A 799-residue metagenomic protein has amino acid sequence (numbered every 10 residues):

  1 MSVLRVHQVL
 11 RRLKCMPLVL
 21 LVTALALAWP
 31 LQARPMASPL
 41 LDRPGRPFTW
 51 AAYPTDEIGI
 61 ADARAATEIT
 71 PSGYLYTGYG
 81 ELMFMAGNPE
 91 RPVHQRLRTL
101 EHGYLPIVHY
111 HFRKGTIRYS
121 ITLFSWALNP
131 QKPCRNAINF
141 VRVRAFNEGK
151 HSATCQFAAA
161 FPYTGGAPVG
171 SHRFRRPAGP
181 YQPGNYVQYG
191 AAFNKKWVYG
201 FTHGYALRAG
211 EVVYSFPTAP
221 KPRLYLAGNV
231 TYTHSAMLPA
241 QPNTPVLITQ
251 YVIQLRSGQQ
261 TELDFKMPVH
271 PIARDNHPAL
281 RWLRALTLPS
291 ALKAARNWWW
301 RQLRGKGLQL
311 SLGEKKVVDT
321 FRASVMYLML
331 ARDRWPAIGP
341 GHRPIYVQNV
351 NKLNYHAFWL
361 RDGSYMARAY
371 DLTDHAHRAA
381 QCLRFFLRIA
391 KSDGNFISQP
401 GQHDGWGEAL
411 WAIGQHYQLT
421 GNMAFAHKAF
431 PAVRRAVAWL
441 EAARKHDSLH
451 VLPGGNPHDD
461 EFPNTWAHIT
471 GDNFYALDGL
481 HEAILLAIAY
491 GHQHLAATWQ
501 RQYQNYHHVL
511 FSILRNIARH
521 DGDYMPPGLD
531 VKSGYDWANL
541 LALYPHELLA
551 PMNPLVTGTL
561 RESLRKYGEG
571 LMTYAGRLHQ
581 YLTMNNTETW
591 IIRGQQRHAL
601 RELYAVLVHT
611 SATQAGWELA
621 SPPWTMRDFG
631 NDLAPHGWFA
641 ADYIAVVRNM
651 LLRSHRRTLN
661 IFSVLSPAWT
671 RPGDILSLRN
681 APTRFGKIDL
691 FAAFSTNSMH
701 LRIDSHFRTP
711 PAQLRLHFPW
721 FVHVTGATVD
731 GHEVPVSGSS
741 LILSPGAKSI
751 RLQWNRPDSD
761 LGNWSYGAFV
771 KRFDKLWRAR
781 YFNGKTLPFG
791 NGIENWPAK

Functional and structural regions predicted by a protein language model:
M1-L13: N-terminal secretory signal peptides that target proteins for export/translocation
L4, W29-K315, T658-K799: Terminal accessory carbohydrate-recognition/targeting modules of carbohydrate-active enzymes
P17-A28: Bacterial N-terminal signal peptides
R98-H111, G307-V350, L540-L543, G558: Conserved oxyanion/phosphate-binding beta-strand-loop segments in alpha/beta enzyme cores
T202-L224, G307-P340, K391, N395 (+3 more regions): Active-site acid/base region of carbohydrate-active enzymes
T244-L288, N351-N354, N395-D404, A438-N505: The feature captures the catalytic groove of carbohydrate-active enzymes
T320-R322, L353-H375, C382-S392, H427 (+9 more regions): Active-site core of glycosidic bond-cleaving carbohydrate-active enzymes
G341-Y355, K391, S398: Internal amphipathic alpha-helical repeat/solenoid segments
